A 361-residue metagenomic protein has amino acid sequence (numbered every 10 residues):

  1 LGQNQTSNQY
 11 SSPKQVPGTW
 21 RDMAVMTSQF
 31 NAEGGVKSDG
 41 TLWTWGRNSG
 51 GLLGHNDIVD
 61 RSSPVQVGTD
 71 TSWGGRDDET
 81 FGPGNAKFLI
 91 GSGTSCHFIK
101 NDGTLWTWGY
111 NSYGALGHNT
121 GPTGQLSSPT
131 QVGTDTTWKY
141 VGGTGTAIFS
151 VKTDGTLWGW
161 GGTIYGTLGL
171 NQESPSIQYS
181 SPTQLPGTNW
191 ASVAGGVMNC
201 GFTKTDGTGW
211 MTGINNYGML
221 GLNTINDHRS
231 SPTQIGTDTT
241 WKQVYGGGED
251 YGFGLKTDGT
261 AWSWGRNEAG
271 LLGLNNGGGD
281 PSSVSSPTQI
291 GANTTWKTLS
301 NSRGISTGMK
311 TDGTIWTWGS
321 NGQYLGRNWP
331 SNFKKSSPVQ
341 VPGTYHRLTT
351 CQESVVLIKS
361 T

Functional and structural regions predicted by a protein language model:
L1-Y10, G46-S63, W108-S127, W160-S180 (+3 more regions): Short glycine/serine- and acidic-residue-enriched loop/turn motifs that recur at repeat junctions
N8, T19-R21, D70-W73, D135-W138 (+6 more regions): Short coil/turn segments at the loop-to-beta-strand junctions that recur within blades of beta-propeller repeat folds
S12, S38-L42, S63, N101-L105 (+5 more regions): Thr-biased low-complexity repeat/linker tracts and other Thr-enriched repetitive architectures
K14, V65-Q66, T130-Q131, T183-Q184 (+3 more regions): A short beta-strand motif characteristic of beta-propeller blades
A24-T27, G35, I90, F98 (+10 more regions): Conserved beta-strand position repeated across blades of beta-propeller domains
N31-G35, T44, W73, S95-F98 (+12 more regions): Conserved core positions of repeat-based scaffolds
L348-T361: Blade-level signature of beta-propeller repeat domains, shared across WD40, Kelch, NHL, RCC1 and BNR/Asp-box propellers
